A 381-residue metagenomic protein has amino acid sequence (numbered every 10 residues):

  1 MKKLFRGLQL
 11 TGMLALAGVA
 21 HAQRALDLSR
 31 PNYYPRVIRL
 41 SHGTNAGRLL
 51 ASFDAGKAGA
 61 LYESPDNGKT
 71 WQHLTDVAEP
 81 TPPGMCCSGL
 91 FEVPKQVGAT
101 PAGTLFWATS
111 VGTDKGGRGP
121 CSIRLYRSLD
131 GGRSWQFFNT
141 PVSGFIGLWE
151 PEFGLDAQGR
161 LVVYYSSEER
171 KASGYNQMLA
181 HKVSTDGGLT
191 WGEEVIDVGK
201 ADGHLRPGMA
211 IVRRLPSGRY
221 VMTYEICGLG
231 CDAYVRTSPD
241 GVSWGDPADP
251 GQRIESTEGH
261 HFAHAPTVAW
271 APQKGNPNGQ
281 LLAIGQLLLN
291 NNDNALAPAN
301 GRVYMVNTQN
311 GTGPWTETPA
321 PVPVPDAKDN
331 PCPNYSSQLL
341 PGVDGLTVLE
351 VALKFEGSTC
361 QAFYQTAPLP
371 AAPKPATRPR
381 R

Functional and structural regions predicted by a protein language model:
M1-T11: Bacterial N-terminal signal peptides that target proteins for export
R6, R380-R381: Basic polycationic patches enriched in arginine
G18-A22: Sec/Tat signal peptide C-region and signal peptidase I cleavage site
Q23-R378: Asp-box/BNR beta-propeller blade signature and adjacent active/binding-site loops in extracellular glycan-interacting
